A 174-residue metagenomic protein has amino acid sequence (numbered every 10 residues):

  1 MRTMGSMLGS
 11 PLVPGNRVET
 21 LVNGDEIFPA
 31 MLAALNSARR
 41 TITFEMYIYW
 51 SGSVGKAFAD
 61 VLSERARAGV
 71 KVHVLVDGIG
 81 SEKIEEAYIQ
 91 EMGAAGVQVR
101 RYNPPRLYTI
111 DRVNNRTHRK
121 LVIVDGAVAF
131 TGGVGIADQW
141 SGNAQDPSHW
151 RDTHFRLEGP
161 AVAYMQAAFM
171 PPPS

Functional and structural regions predicted by a protein language model:
M1-S174: N-terminal localization/anchoring segments of enzymes in phospholipid and broader phosphate metabolism
